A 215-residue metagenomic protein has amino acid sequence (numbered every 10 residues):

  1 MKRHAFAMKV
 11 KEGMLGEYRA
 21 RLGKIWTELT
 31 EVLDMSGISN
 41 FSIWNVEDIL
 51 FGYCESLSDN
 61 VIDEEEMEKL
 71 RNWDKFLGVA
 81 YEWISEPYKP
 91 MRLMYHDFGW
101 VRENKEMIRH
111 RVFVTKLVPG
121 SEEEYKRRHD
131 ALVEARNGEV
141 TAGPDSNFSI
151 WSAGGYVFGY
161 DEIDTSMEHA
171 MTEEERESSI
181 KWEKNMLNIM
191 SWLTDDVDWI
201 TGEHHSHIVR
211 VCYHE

Functional and structural regions predicted by a protein language model:
K2-E17, I108-E123: Short glycine-/aliphatic-rich beta-strand segments at the starts of folded cytosolic domains
A5, W26, V112-V114, V157-Y160: Short, structured motif recognition centered on aromatic/hydrophobic residues
M14-I38, S121-D145: Short amphipathic alpha-helical segments
L22, G52, F113, Y125 (+2 more regions): Hydrophobic pocket/interface hotspot
T30-F51, E55-D59, N137-S166: Short, glycine- and small/hydrophobic-rich beta-strand elements in well-ordered beta-sheets
V32-S39, S56-P90, G143, I163-S206: An amphipathic, aromatic/His-enriched active-site/gating alpha helix that lines ligand/cofactor pockets
R92-K116: Surface-exposed beta-loop interaction hotspot
D97-E106, H204-E215: C-terminal edge-of-domain segments
